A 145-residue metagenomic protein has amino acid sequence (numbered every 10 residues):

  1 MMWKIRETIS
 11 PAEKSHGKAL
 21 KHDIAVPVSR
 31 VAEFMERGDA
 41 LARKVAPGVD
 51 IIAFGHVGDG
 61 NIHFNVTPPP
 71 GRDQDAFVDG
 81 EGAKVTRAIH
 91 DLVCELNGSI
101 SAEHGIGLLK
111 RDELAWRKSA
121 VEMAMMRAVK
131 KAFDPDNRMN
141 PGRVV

Functional and structural regions predicted by a protein language model:
M1-E81, V85-A88, L92, L96: C-terminal substrate-recognition/cap domain of FAD-linked oxidoreductases
M1-I5, F54-N61, A102-E113, G142-V145: A glycine-rich phosphate-binding loop feature that marks nucleotide/adenosyl-phosphate handling sites
F77-E81, V85, I106, L114-R117 (+1 more regions): Short amphipathic alpha-helical interaction segments
C94-I106, K131, P135-M139: Alpha-helix capping/hinge segments and adjacent helical runs
R111-V145: Activity-critical C-terminal alpha-helical subdomain
